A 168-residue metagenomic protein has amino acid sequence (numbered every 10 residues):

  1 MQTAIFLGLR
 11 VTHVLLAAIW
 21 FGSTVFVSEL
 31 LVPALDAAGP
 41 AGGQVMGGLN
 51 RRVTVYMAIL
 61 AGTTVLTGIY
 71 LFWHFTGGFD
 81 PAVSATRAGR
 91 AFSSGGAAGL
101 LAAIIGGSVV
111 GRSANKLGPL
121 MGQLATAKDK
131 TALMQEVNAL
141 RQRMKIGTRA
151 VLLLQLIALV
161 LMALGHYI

Functional and structural regions predicted by a protein language model:
M1-I168: Polytopic transmembrane helical bundles with strong interfacial aromatic enrichment
